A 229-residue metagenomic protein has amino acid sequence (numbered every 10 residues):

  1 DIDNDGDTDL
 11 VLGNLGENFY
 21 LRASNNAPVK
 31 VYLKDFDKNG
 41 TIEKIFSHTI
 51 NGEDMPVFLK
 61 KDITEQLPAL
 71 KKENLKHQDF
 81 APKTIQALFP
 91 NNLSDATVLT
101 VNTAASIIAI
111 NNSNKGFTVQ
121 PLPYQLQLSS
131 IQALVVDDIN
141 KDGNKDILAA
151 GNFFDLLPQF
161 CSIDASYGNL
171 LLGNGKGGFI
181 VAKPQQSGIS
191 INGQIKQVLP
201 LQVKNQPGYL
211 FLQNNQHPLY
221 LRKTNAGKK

Functional and structural regions predicted by a protein language model:
D1-K229: Beta-propeller-forming repeat regions
